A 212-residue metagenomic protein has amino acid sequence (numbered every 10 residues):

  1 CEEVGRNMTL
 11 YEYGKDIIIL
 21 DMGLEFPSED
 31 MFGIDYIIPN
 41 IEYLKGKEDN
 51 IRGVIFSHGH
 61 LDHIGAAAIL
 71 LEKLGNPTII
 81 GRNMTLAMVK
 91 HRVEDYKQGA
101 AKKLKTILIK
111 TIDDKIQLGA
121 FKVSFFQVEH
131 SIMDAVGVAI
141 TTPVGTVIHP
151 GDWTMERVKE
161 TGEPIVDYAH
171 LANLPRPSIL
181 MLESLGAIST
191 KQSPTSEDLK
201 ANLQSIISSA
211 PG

Functional and structural regions predicted by a protein language model:
C1-I55, H60-G212: His/Asp/Glu-rich metal-coordinating catalytic cores of metallo-dependent phosphodiesterases/hydrolases acting on
